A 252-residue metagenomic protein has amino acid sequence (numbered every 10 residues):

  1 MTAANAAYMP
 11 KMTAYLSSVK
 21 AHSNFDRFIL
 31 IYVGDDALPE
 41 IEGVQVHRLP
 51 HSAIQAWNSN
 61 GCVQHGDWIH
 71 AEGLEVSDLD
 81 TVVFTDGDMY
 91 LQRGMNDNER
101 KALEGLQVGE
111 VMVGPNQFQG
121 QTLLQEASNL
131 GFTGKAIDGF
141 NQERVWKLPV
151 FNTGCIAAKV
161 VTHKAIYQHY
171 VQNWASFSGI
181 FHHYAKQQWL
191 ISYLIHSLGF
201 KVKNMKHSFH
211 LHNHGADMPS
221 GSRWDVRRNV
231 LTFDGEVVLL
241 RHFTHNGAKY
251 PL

Functional and structural regions predicted by a protein language model:
M1-T13: N-proximal low-complexity "stem/linker" segments adjacent to membrane-targeting elements
S18-D26: Short, acidic, metal-binding catalytic loop of nucleotide-sugar glycosyltransferases
R27-D35: Short beta-strand/loop segment that forms part of the nucleotide-sugar
A37-S77: Active-site-proximal specificity loops/subdomain of glycosyltransferases
V82: Short aromatic/hydrophobic "clamp" motif used to bind/position activated sugar donors
D86-Y90: The conserved acidic donor/metal-binding loop of glycosyltransferases
L91-F132: Conserved donor-nucleotide/metal-binding helix-loop-beta segment in metal-dependent transferases, i.e., the alpha-helix
I137-L252: A glycosyltransferase accessory/donor-loop signature
